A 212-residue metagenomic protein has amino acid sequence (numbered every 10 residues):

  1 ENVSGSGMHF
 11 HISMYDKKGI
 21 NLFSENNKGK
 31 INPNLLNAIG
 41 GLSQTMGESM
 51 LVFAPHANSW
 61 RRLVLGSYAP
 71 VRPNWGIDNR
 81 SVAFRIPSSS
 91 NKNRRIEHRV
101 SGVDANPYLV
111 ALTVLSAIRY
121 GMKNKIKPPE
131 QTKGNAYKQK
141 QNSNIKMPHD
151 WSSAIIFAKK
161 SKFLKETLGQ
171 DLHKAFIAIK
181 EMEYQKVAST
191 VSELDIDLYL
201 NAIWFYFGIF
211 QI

Functional and structural regions predicted by a protein language model:
E1-T132, K138-N144: Active-site capping/gating regions of soluble enzymes
A136-I212: Acidic, glycine-enriched catalytic cores built around paired aspartates
